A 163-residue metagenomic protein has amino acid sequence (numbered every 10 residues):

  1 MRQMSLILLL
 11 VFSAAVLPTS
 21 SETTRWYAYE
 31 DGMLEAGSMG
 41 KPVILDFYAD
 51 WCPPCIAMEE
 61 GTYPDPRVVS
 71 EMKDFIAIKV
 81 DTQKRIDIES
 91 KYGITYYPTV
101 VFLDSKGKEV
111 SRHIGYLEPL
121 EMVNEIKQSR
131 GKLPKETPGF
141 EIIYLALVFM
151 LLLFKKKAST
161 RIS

Functional and structural regions predicted by a protein language model:
M1-E22: Hydrophobic secretory-pathway targeting helix
T19-M39, K132-L133: N-terminal leader/targeting and pre-domain segments
Y29, M33, P54-E71: Typically the conserved alpha-helix immediately C-terminal to a functionally engaged Cys/Sec in thioredoxin-like
M39-D50: Short active-site neighborhood of thiol/selenol oxidoreductases, capturing the structured segment around
K41-P42, I86, Y92-F102: Structural micro-motif
Y96-L133: Non-catalytic, surface beta->alpha helical segment in thiol-disulfide oxidoreductase systems
G131-I143: Juxtamembrane/start-of-transmembrane alpha-helix segments at the extracytoplasmic/lumenal side of membrane anchors
E141-K157: A cross-kingdom C-terminal cell-surface attachment/processing module
